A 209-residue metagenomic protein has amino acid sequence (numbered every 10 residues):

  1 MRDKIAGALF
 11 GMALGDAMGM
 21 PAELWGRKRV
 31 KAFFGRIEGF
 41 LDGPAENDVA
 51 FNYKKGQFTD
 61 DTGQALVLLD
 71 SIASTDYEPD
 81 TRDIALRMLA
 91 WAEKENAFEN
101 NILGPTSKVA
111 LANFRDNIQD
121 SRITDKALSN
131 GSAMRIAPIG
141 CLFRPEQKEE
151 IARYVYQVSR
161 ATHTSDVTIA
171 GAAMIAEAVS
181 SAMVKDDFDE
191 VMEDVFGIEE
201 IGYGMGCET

Functional and structural regions predicted by a protein language model:
M1-T209: Structured, active/binding-site neighborhoods that engage oxygen-rich ligands
